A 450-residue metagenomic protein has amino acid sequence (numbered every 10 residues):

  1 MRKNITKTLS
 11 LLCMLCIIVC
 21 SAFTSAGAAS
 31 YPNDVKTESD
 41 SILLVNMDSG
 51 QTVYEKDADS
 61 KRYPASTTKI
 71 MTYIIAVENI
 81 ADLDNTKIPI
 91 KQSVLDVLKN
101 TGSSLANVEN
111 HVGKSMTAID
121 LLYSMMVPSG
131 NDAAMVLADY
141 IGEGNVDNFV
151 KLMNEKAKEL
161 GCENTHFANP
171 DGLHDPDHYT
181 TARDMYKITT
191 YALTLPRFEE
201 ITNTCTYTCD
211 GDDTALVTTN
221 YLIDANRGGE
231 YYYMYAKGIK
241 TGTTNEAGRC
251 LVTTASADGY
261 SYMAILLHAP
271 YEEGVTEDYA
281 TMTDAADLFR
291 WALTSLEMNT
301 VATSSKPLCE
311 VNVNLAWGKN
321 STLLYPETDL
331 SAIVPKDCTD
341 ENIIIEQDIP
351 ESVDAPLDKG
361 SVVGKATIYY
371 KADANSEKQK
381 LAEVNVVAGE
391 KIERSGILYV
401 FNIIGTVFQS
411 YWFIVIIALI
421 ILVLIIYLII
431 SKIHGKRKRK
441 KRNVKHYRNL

Functional and structural regions predicted by a protein language model:
R2-G27, V415-K432: Sec-dependent N-terminal signal peptides of Gram-positive bacterial secreted proteins and lipoproteins
M14, K36, N107, Y123 (+4 more regions): Residues at structural and domain junctions
I18, I80-A81, C250: Ubiquitous "structural anchor" signal
A26-R183, T189-P196: Active-site-adjacent loops and short helices of periplasmic peptidoglycan-processing enzymes
C162-H166, D175-Y179, R183-I420, Y427-N449: Domain-terminus/edge residues, biased toward the C-terminal soluble/receptor-binding domains of extracytoplasmic
